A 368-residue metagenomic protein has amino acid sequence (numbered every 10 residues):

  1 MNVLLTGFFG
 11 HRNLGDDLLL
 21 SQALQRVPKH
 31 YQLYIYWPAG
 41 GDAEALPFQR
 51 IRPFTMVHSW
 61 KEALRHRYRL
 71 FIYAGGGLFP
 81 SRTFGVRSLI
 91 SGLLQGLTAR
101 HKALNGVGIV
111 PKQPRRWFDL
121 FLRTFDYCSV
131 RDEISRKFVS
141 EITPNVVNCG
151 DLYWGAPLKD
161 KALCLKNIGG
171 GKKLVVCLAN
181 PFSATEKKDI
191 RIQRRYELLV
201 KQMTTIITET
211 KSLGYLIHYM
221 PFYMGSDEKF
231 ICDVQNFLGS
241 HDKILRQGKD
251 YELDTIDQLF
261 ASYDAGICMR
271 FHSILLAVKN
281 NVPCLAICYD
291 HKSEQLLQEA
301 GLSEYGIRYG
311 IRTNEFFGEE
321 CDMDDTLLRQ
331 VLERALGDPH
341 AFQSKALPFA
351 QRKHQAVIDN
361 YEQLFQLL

Functional and structural regions predicted by a protein language model:
M1-L368: Active-site anion-handling motifs in enzyme catalytic cores
